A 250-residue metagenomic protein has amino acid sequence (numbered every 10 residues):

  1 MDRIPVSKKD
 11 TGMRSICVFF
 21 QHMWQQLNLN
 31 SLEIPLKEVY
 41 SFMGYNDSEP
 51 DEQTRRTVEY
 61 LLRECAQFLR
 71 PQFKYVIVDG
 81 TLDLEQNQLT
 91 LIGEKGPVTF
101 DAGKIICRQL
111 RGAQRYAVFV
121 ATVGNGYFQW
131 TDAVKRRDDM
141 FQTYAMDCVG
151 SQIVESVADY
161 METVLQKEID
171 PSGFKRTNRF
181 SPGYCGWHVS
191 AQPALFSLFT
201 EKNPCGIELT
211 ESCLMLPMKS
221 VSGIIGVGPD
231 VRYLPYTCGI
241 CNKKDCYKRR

Functional and structural regions predicted by a protein language model:
M1-F19: Intrinsically disordered, low-complexity segments enriched in serine/proline and basic residues
F19-T143, R232: Active-site helix-to-loop segments that bind/position phosphate- or nucleotide-bearing substrates and donors across
L36-S41, C241, R249-R250: Extended alpha-helical regions
R56, Y60, Q152, S156 (+1 more regions): Conserved active-site and cofactor/substrate-binding residues in soluble primary-metabolism enzymes
L62-L69, F73, L165, I169 (+1 more regions): Structural signal for hydrophobic packing residues in well-ordered secondary-structure cores of soluble enzyme domains
D138-L198: Internal, well-folded beta-alpha domain core
S172-K248: Short terminal or interdomain "cap/linker" segment that borders an active site or interface and mediates
